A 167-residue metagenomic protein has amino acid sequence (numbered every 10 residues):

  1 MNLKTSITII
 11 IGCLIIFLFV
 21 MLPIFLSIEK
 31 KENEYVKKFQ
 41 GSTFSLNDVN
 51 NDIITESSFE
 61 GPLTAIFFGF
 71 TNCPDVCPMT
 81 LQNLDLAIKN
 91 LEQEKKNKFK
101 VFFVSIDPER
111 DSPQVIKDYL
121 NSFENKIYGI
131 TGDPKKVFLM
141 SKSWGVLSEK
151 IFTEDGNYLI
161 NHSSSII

Functional and structural regions predicted by a protein language model:
M1-N47: N-terminal targeting signals for export/organelle localization
G41-S42, L63-T64, S163-S164: Short loop/turn microsegments at loop-to-beta-strand junctions
T55-T80, L84, F102: Short active-site neighborhood of thiol/selenol oxidoreductases, capturing the structured segment around
P78-L81, D85-I88, P113, K117 (+2 more regions): Extracytoplasmic/secreted envelope proteins and their assembly/folding machinery, especially bacterial periplasmic
L81-F103: Conserved helix-turn-beta segment immediately C-terminal to the redox Cys motif in thioredoxin-like folds
N97-D111, K126-K135: Thiol-based oxidoreductase modules, predominantly thioredoxin-like and allied folds used for disulfide exchange
K117-S163: Short, internal strand/loop/helix patches that form the active-site neighborhood or redox-interaction surface
